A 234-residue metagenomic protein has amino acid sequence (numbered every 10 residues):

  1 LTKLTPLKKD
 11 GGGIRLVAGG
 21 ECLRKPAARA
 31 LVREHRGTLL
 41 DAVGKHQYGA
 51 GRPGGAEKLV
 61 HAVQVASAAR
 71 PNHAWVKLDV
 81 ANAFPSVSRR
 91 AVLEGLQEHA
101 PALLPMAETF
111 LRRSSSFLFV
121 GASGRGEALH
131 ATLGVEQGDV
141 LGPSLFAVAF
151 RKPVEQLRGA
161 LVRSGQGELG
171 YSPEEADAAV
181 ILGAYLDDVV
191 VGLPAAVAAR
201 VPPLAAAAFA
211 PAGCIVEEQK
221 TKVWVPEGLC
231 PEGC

Functional and structural regions predicted by a protein language model:
L1-K152: Conserved pre-catalytic core of RNA-dependent polymerases
L1-T2, A184-D187, E217-T221: Short Gly/Ser/Thr- and Asp/Glu-enriched loop/turn motifs at secondary-structure junctions
G11, S67-R70, A176, L182-A184 (+1 more regions): Intrinsically disordered, low-complexity regulatory regions enriched in Ser/Pro/Gly/Thr and acidic residues
L31-Q47, P143-A199: Active-site palm subdomain of RNA-directed nucleic acid polymerases
T38, L59-A68, A198-G213: Inter-domain linker/hinge segments that demarcate the starts of reverse transcriptase and RNase H-type modules
N82-A100, V135, A178-P211, P226: Catalytic palm subdomain of template-directed nucleic-acid polymerases, centered on the conserved carboxylate motif
P101-A102, Q166-G167, G213-C214: Short aromatic/hydrophobic-glycine micro-motifs
E217-C234: Short, conserved micro-motifs composed of acidic
